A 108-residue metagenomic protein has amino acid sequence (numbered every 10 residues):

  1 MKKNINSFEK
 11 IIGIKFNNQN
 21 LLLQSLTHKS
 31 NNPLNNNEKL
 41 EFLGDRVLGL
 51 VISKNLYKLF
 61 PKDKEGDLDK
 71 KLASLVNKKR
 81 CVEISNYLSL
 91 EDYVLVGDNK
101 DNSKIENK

Functional and structural regions predicted by a protein language model:
M1-K108: RNase III-family endoribonuclease catalytic core
